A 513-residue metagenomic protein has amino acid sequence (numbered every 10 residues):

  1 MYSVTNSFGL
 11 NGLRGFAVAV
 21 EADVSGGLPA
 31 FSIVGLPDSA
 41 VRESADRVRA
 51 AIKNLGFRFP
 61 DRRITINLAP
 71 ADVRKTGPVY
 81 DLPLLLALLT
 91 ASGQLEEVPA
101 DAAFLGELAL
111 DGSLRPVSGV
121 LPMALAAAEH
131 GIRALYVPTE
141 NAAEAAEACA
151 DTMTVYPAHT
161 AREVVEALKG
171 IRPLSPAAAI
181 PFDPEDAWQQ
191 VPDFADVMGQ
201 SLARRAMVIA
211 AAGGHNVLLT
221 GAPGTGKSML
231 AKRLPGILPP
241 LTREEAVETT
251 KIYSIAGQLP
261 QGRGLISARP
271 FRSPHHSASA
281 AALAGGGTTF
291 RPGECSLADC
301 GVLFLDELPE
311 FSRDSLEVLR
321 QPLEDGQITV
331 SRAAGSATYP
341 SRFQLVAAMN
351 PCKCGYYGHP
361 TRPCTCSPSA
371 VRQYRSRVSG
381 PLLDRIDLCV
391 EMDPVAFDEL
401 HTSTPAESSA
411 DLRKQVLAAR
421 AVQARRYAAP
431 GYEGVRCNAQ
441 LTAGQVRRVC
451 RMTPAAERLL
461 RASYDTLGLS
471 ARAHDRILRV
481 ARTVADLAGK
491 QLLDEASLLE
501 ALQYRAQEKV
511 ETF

Functional and structural regions predicted by a protein language model:
M1-L218, A222, S228, S331 (+2 more regions): Peripheral, non-AAA+ core regions of ATP-driven protein-machinery
V34, A40-A45, P60, N67-G77 (+2 more regions): Basic, amphipathic alpha-helical bundle interface domains used for macromolecular binding and assembly
F59-R62, V98-P99, E129-G131, D151 (+8 more regions): Short loop/turn elements that form and flank the Walker-type P-loop nucleotide-binding site in RecA-like NTPase cores
V208, L265, P270, A280-L303 (+1 more regions): Conserved alpha-helical scaffold flanking the Walker A/P-loop in AAA+ ATPase domains
L219-P260: Walker A/P-loop
E244, K251-L283: Clamp-loader machinery-focused feature within the broader ASCE/P-loop NTPase space
C300, D306-E307, V318: Walker B catalytic acidic pair
